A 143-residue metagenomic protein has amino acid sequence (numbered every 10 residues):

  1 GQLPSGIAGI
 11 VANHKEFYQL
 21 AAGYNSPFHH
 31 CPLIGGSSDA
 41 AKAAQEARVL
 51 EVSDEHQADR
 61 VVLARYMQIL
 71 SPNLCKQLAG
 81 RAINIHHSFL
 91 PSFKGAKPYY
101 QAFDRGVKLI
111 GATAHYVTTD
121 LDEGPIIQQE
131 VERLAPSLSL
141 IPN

Functional and structural regions predicted by a protein language model:
G1-N143: One-carbon transfer enzymes
